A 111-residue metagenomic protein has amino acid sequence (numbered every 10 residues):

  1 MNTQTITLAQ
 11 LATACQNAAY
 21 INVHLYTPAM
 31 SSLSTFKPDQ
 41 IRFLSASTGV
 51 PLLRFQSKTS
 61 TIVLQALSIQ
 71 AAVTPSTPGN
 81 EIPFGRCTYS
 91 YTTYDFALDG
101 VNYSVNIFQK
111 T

Functional and structural regions predicted by a protein language model:
M1-A9, T35-P38, Q70-E81: Charged, amphipathic alpha-helical segments
M1-L33: Long, hydrophobic N-terminal alpha-helical segment
V23, M30-S57: N-terminal glycine/threonine-rich, aromatic-flanked beta-hairpin/loop signature
L25, F55-S57, T93-A97: Short beta-strand segments that buttress and anchor functional surface loops
A29, S57-T61, L98-N102: Glycine-centered tight beta-turn/hairpin loop motif at sheet-sheet or coil-to-beta transitions
I41-L44, S60-N80, K110: Structured surface patches comprising rigid loops and adjacent beta-strands/short helices at the edges of well-ordered
N80-F96: Low-complexity, intrinsically disordered Gly/Pro/Thr-rich segments
D95-T111: Edge beta-strand at a domain terminus
